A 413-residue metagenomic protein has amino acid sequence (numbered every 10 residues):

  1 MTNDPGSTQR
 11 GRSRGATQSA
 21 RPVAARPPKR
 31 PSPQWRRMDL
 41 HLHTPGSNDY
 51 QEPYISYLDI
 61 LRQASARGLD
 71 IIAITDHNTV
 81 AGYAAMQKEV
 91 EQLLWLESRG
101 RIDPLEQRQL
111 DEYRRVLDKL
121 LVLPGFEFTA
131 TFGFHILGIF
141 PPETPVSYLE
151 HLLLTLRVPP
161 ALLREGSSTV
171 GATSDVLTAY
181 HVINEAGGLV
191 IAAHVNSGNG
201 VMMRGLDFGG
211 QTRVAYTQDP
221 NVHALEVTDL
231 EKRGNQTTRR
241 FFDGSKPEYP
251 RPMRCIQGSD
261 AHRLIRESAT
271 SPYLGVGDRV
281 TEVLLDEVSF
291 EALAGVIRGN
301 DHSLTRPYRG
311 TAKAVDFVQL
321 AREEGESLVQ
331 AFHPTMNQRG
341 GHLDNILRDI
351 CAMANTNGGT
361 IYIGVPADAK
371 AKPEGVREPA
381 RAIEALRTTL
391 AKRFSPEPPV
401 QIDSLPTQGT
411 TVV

Functional and structural regions predicted by a protein language model:
M1-L69, A81-W95, E112-P124, A130-V146 (+3 more regions): Charged catalytic cores and adjacent phosphate/nucleic-acid-binding surfaces used for phosphate/nucleic-acid chemistry
P53-Y54, T169-T173, L343: A conditional alpha-helix N-cap/helix-loop micro-motif detector
I74-T79: Active-site neighborhood of divalent metal-dependent phosphoester/pyrophosphate hydrolases
T144-P160, G166: Short acidic, low-complexity segments enriched in Ser/Thr/Gly/Pro
V158-G171, H333-Q338: Surface-exposed cleft-lining segments at the edges of enzyme active sites
T169-D207: Hydrophobic, aromatic-enriched interface-forming segments
V288-V413: Conserved N-terminal catalytic/coupling substructures associated with nucleotide/phosphate chemistry
